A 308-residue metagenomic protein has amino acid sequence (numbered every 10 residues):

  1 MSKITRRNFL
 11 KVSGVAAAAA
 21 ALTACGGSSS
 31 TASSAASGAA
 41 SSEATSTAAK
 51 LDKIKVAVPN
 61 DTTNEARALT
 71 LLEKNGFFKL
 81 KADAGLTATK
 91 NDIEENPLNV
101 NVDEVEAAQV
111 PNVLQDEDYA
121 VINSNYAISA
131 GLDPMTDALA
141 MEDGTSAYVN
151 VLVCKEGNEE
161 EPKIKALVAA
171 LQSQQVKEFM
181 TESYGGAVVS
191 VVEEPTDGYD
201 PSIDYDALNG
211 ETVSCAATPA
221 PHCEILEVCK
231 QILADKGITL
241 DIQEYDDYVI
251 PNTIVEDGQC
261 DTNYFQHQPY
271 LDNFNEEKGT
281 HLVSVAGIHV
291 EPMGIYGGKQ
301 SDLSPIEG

Functional and structural regions predicted by a protein language model:
A21-A24: C-terminal motif of bacterial Sec signal peptides marking the signal peptidase cleavage site
A36, D143-G144, V149-E182, Q300-D302 (+1 more regions): Extended ligand-binding regions for polar small-molecule ligands
A39-A44, D116, S129-M141, N273-V285: Ligand-binding "clamshell"
T47-L71, N75, K165, S173-E178 (+1 more regions): A conserved helix-loop-strand patch within extracytoplasmic ligand-binding domains of the periplasmic binding
D52-A57, L208-A220, I238-E244, G308: Short, well-ordered beta-strand elements
R67, A82-A88, K165-I203: Ligand-binding clefts/hinges and TM-proximal coupling segments of bilobed small-molecule sensing domains
A84-N112, I242-T253: Short helix-initiation/N-cap motifs at beta->coil->alpha
I128-E160, E193-P201, V285-G297: Periplasmic-binding protein-like
